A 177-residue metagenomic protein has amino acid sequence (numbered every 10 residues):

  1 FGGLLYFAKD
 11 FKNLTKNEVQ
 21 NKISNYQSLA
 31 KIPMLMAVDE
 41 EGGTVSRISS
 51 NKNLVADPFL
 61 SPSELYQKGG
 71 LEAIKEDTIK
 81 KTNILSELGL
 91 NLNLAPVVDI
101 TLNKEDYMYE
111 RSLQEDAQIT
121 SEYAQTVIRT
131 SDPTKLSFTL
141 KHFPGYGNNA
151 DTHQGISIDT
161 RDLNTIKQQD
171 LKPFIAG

Functional and structural regions predicted by a protein language model:
G3-I119, G147-R161: Enzymes and membrane/adaptor proteins characterized by extended Gly/Ser/Thr/Asp/Glu-rich, aromatic-dotted
K22, Y26, K81, Y123 (+2 more regions): A general structural detector for well-ordered alpha-helical segments in enzyme core domains, enriched
L85, V127, K141, G145 (+1 more regions): Conserved hydrophobic/aromatic pocket- or pore-lining residues that grip, position, or stack substrates in active sites
S112, I119, Y123, I166-Q169: Short, contiguous, pocket-lining structural segments that sit at or immediately flank catalytic/ligand-binding sites
T130-H142, T165, K172-G177: Phosphate/pyrophosphate-binding betaalpha-module
